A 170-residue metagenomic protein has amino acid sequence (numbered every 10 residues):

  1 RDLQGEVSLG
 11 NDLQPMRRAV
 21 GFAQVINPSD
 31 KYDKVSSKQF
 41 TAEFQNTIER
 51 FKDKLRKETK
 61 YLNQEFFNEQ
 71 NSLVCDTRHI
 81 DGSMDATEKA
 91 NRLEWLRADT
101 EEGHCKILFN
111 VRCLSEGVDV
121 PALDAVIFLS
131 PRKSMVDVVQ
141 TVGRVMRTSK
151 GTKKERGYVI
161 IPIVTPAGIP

Functional and structural regions predicted by a protein language model:
R1-V111, R132: Conserved C-terminal RecA-like helicase domain
R78-P170: Conserved RecA-like P-loop NTPase helicase motor core
